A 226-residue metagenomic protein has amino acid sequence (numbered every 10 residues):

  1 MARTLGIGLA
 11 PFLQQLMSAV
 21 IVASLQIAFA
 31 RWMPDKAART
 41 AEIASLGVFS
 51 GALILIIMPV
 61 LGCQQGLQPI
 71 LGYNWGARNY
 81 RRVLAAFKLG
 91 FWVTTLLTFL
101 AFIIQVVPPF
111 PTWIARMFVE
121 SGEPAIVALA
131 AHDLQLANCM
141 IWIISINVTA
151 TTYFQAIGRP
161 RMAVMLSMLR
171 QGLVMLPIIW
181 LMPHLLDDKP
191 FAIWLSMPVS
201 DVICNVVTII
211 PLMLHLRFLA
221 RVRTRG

Functional and structural regions predicted by a protein language model:
M1-I21, L55-I56, L134, N138 (+1 more regions): Hydrophobic faces of transmembrane alpha-helices in multi-pass small-molecule transporters and flippases across diverse
M1-L9, L71-M140, M182-G226: Short alpha-helical transmembrane segments in multi-pass integral membrane proteins
R3-A28, G62, G66, T95-F99: Core transmembrane alpha-helical segments of multi-pass membrane transporters/permeases
R3-I7, F29-I54, P124-H132, R159 (+1 more regions): Interfacial/gating helices of multi-pass transporter permease domains
P11, Q15, A23, I27 (+6 more regions): Transmembrane alpha-helix boundary and packing residues in multipass membrane permease domains and related
L16-V48, L55, Y73, W113-E123 (+1 more regions): Helix-terminus/linker motif at the lipid-water interface of multi-pass membrane proteins
I43-P111, I144-A163: Small-residue-rich hydrophobic transmembrane alpha-helices
V60-Q64, A137-A156, M162-Q171, I178 (+1 more regions): Short runs within selected transmembrane alpha-helices of multi-pass transporters and secretion channels
